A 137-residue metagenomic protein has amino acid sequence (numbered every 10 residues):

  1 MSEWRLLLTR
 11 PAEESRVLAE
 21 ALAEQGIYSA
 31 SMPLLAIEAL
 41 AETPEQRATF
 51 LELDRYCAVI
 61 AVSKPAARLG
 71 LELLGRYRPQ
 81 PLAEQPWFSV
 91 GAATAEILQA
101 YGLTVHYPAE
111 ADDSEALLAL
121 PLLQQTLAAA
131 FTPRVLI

Functional and structural regions predicted by a protein language model:
M1-I137: Signature of uroporphyrinogen-III synthase
